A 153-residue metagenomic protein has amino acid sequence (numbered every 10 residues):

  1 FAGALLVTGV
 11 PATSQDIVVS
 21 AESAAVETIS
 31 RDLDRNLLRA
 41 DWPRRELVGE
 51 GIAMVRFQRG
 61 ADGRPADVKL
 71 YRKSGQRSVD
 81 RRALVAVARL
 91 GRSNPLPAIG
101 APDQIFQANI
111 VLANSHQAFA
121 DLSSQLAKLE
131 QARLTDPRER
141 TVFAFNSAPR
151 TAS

Functional and structural regions predicted by a protein language model:
F1-T8: Bacterial N-terminal signal peptides
V10-A21: Cleaved targeting-peptide boundary
Q15-D16, S30-D41, G60-L70, L84-N94 (+1 more regions): Conserved "boundary/linchpin" sites in short secondary-structure elements
A25, I29, V79-A83: Stable alpha-helical elements in mature extracytoplasmic
L47-M54: Short, small/polar residue-rich loop motifs at catalytic or cofactor-binding pockets
Y71-S78: A short acidic/small-residue loop/turn micro-motif
